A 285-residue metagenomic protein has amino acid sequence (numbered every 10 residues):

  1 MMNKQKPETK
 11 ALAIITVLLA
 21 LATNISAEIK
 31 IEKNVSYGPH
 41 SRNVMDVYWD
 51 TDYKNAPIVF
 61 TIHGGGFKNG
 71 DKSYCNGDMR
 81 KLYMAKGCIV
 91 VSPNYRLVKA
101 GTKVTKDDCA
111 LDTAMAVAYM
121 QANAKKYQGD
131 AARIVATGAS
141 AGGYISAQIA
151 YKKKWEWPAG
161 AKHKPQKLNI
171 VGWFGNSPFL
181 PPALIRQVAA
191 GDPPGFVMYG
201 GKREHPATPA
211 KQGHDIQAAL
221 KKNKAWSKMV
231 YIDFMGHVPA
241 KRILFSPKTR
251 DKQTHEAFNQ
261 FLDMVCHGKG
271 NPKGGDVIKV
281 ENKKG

Functional and structural regions predicted by a protein language model:
A27-Y53: N-terminal cap/lid segment of alpha/beta-hydrolase-fold proteins
N55-G65: Short beta-strand element of the alpha/beta-hydrolase
G66-Y74, V90, Y119: Serine-hydrolase catalytic-loop signature spanning alpha/beta hydrolases and amidase-signature enzymes
S73-V91: Short amphipathic alpha-helix adjacent to the substrate-entry channel of hydrolases
V104-K125: Alpha/beta-hydrolase active-site loop
A118-L184: Primarily recognizes the serine-hydrolase "nucleophile elbow" in alpha/beta-hydrolase and SGNH/GDSL folds
G160-K222: The feature captures the conserved acid-bearing segment of alpha/beta-hydrolase catalytic domains
M198, K221-G285: C-terminal catalytic histidine-bearing segment of alpha/beta-hydrolase fold enzymes
